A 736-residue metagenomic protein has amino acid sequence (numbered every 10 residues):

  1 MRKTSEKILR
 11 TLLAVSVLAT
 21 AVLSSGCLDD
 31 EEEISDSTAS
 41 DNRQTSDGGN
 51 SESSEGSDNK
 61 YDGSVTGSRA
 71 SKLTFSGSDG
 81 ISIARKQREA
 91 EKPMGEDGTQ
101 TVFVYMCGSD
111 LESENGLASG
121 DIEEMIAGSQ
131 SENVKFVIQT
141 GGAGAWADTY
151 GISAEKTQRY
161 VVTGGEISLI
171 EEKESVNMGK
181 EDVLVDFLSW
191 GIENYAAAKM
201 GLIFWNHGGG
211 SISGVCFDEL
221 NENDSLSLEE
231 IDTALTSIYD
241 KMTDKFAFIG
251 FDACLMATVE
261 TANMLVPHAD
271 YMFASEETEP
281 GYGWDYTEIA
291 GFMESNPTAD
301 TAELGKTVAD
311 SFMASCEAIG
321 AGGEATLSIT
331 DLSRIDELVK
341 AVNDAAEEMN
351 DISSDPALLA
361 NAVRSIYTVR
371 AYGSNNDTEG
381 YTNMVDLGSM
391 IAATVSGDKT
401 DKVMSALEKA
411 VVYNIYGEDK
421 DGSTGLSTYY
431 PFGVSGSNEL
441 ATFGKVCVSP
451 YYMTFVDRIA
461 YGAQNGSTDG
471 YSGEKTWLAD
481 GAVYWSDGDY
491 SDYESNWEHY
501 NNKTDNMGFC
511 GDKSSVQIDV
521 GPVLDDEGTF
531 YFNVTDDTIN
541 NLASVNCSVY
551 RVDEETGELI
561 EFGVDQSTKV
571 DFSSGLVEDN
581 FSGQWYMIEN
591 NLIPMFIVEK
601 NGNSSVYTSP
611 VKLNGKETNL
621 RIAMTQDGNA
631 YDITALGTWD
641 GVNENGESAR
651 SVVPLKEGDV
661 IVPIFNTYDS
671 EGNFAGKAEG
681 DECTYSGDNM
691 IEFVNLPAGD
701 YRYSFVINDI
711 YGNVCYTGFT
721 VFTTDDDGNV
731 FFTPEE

Functional and structural regions predicted by a protein language model:
R2-L12: Bacterial N-terminal signal peptides that target proteins for export
L13-A21: Bacterial N-terminal signal peptides
V22-G26: C-terminal motif of bacterial Sec signal peptides marking the signal peptidase cleavage site
L28-D30: Bacterial signal peptide processing site
E33-A196: N-terminal extension/subdomain marker
R43-G95, G210, V215-F251, M256-E736: Terminal, contiguous helix-loop blocks that mediate binding/assembly
T101-M106, K135-T140, M200-F204, A247-F251 (+2 more regions): Structural recognition of the beta-strand scaffold that forms the well-ordered cores of secreted hydrolase catalytic
T140-M242, A253-C254, V259, E276-E277: Catalytic-core segments of thiol-dependent peptidases
